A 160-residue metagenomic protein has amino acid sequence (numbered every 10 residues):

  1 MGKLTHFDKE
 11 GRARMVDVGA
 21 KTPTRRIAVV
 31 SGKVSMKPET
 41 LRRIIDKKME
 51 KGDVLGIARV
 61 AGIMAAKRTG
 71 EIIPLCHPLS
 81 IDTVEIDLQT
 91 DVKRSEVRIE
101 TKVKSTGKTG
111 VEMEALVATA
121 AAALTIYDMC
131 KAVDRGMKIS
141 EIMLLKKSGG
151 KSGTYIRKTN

Functional and structural regions predicted by a protein language model:
M1-L55, V60-H77, T83-N160: C-terminal binding/interaction regions
